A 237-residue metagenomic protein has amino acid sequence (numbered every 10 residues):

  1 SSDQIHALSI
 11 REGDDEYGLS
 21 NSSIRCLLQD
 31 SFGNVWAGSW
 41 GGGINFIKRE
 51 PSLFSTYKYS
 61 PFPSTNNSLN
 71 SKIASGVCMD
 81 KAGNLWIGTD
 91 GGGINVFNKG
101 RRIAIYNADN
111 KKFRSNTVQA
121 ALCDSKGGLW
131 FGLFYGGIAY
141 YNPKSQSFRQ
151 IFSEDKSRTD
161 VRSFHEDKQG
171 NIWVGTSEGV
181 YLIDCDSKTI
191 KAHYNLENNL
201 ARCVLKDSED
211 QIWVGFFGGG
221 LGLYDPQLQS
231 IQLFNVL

Functional and structural regions predicted by a protein language model:
S1-L237: Carboxylate-rich, polar loop motifs that coordinate divalent cations or form catalytic acidic clusters
